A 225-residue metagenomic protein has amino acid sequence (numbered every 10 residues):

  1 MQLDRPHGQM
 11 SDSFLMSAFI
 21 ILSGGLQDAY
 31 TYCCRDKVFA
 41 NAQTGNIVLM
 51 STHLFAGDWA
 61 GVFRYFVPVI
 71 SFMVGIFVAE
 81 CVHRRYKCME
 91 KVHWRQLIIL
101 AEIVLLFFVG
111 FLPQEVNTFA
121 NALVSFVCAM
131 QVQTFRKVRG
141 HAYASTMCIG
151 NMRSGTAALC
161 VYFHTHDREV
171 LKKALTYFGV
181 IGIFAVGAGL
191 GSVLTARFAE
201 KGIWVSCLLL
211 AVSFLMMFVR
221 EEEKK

Functional and structural regions predicted by a protein language model:
M1-D12: Short, Lys/Arg-rich, polar N-terminal cytosolic tail immediately upstream of the first transmembrane signal-anchor
A18-Y32, K37-F39, L105-F108, V116-T146: Hydrophobic core of transmembrane alpha-helices in multi-pass small-molecule transporters, especially MFS/SLC-type
V69, M73-F77, I181-G189: Hydrophobic/small/kink-forming positions within alpha-helical transmembrane segments of polytopic membrane proteins
F77-E90, T195: Helix-to-loop junctions at the C-terminal end of transmembrane segments in multipass secondary transporters
E90-Q96, G189-L208: A membrane-interface helix-boundary motif in multi-pass transporters
K91-L100, N121-L123, A144-C148: Cytoplasmic-side transmembrane-helix entry/capping segments in multi-pass membrane proteins
L97-V104, K201-M217: Symmetry-related core transmembrane helices of the 12-TM Major Facilitator Superfamily/SLC fold
I103-V116, M217-E221: C-terminal ends and interior cores of transmembrane alpha-helices in multi-pass membrane transporters/permeases
